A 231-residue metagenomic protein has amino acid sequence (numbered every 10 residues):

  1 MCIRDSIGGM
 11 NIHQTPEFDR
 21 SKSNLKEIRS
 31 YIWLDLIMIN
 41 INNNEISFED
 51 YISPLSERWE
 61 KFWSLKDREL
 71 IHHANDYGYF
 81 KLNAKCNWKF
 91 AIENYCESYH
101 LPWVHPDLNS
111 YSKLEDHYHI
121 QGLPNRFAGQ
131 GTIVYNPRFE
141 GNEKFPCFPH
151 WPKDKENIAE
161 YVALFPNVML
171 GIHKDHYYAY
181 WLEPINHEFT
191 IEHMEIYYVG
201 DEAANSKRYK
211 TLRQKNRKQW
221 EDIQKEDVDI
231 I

Functional and structural regions predicted by a protein language model:
M1-D5: Conserved small/polar residues in nucleotide/adenosyl-binding loops
S6-M38: Short Fe-S-cluster ligation motifs
I28-I231: C-terminal catalytic domain of Rieske-type non-heme iron oxygenases
